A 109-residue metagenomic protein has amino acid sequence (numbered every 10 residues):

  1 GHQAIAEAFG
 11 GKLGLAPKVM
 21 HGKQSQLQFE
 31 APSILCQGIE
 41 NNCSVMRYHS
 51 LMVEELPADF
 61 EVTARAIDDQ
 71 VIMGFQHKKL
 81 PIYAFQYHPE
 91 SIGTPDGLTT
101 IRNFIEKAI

Functional and structural regions predicted by a protein language model:
G1-Q37, S44, I101-N103: Cysteine-nucleophile active-site neighborhood
E7, L56, T94-G97: Alpha-helix N-cap/helix-start motif
P17, P89-S91: Glycine-rich "substrate-gating" loop/helix at the edge of Rossmann-like oxidoreductase active sites
P32-L80: Catalytic beta-strand/loop cores that center a nucleophilic Ser/Cys/Thr and support acyl-enzyme chemistry
Y83-Y87: Active-site-proximal beta-strand elements of phosphoester/diester hydrolases
S91-I109: Acyltransferase
